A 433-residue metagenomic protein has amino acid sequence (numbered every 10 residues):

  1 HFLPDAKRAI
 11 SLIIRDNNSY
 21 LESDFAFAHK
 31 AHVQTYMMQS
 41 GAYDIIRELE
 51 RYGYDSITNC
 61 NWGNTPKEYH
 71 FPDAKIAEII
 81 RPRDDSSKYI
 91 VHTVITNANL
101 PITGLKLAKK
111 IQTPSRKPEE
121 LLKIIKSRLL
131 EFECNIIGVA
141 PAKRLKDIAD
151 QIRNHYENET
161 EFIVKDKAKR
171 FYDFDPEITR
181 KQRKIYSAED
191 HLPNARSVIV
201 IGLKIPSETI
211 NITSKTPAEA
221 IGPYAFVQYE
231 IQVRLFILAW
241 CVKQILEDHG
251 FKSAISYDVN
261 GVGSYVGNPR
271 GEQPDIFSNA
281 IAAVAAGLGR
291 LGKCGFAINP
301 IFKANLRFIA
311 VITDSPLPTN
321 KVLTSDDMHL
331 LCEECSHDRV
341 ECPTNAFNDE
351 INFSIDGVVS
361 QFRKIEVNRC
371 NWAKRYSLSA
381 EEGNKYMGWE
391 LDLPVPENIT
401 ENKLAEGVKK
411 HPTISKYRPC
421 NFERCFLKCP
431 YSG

Functional and structural regions predicted by a protein language model:
H1-K30, T113-G222, V227: Non-catalytic, usually N-terminal nucleic-acid engagement modules in DNA/RNA processing proteins
A26-S115, I210, K215-Y431: Catalytic cores of enzyme domains
